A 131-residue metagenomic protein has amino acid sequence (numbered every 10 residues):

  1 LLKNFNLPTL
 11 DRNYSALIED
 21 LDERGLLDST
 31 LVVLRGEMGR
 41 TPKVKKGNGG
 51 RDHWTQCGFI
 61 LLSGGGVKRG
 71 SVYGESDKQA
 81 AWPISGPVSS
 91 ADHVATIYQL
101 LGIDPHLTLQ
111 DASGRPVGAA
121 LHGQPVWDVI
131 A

Functional and structural regions predicted by a protein language model:
L1-A131: Ligand-binding pockets and gating/stacking loops
